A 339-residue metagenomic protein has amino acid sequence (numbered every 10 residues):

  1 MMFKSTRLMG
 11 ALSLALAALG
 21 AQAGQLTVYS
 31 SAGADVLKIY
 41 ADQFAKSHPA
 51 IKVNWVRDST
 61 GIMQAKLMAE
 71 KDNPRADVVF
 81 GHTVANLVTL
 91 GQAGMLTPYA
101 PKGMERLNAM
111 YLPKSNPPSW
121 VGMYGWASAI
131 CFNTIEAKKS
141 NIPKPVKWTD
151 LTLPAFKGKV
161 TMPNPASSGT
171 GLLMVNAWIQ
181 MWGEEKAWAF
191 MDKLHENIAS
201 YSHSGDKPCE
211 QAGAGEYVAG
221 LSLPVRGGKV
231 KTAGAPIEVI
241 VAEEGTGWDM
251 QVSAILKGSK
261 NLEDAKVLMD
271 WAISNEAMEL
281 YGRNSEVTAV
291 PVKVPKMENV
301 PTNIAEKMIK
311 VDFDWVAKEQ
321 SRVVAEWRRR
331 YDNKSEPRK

Functional and structural regions predicted by a protein language model:
M1-G10: Bacterial N-terminal signal peptides that target proteins for export
G24-V88: Early extracytoplasmic/lumenal segment of secretory-pathway proteins
S31-K38, R75-E216: Extracytoplasmic ligand-binding site segments that recognize negatively charged/polar headgroups
A85-T89, G213, Y217-P236: A ligand-binding cleft/hinge motif common to bilobed small-molecule-binding domains
A109, F190-H195, Y201-S202, A233-K257: Periplasmic-binding protein-like
C131-E136, V175-N176, D249-N261, L280-Y281: A bilobed periplasmic-binding-protein/Venus flytrap-type ligand-binding module shared by bacterial periplasmic
A155-P163, A272-P295: Periplasmic-binding protein-like
V311-K339: Conserved C-terminal helix/tail region of periplasmic/extracytoplasmic solute-binding proteins
